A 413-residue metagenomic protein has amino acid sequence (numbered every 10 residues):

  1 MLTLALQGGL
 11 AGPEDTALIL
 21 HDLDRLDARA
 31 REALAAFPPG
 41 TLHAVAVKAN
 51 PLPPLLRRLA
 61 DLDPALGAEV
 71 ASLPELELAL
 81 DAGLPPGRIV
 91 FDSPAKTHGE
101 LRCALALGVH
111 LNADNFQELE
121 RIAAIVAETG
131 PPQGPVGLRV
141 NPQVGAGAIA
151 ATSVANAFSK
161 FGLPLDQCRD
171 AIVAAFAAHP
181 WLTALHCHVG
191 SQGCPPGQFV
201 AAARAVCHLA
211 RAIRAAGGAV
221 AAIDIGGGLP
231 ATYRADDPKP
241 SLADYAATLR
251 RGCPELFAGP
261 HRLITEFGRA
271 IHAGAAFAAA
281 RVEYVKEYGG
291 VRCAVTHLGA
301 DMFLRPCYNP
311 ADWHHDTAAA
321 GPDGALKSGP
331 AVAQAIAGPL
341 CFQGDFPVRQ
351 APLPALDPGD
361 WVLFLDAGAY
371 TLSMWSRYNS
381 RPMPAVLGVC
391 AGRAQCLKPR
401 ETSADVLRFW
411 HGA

Functional and structural regions predicted by a protein language model:
M1-G134, A177, W181, A215 (+3 more regions): A charged N-terminal "starter" segment
D24, A46-L52, A71-E75, P94-K96 (+8 more regions): Active-site beta-loop-alpha junctions enriched in small/polar residues
P39, E128-P132, A216-G217, K239 (+2 more regions): Short, glycine- and charge-enriched coil/turn segments that flank and shape catalytic ligand pockets
L42-A44, A65-A68, P86-V90, H110 (+7 more regions): Structural preference for beta-strand elements that scaffold enzyme active sites
P53-L55, L76-A82, G99, R121 (+5 more regions): Active-site-proximal flexible loops/turns
D92, I149, H186-H188, H297 (+1 more regions): Histidine-centered active-site/metal-ligand motif
I125, P142-V285, L353, N379 (+1 more regions): Active-site loop/helix belt of alpha/beta enzymes
G259-A413: Charged (often Lys/Glu-rich) extended helix/loop segments that serve as interaction or gating elements
